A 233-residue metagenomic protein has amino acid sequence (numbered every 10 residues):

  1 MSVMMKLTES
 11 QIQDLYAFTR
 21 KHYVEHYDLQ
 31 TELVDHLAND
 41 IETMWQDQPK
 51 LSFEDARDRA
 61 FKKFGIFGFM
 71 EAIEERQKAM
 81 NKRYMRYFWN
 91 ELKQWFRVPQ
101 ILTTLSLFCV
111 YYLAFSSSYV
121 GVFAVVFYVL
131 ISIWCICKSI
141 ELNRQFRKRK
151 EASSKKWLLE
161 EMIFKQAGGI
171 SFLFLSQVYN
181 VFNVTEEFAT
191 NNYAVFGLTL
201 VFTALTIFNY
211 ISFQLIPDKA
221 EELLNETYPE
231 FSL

Functional and structural regions predicted by a protein language model:
M1-F67: N-terminal, intrinsically disordered, low-complexity segments that immediately precede the first transmembrane helix
M1-Q13, G68-M85, A114-Y119: Short secondary-structure boundary segments
M5-T8, V34, P49, Q77 (+5 more regions): Intrinsic-disorder-associated interaction segments
E9-Y16, E54-F61, K82-W89, E160 (+2 more regions): Generic detector of well-ordered alpha-helical segments enriched in charged/polar residues, highlighting helical
H26, Q30, V34, S52-F53 (+3 more regions): Aromatic-enriched hydrophobic runs in primary sequence
K50-V110: Cytosolic juxtamembrane regions of integral membrane proteins
W89-L233: Hydrophobic alpha-helical bundles in membrane proteins
